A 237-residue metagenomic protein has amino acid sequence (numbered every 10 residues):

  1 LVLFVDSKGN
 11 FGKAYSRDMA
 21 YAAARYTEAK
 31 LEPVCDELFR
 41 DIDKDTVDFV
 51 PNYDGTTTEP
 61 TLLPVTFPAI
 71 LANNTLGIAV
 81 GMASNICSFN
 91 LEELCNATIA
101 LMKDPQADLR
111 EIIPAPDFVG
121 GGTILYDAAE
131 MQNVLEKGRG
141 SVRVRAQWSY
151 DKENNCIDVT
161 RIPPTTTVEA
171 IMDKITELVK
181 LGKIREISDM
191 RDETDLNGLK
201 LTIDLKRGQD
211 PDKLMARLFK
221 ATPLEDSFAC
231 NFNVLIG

Functional and structural regions predicted by a protein language model:
L1-G138, K200-T202: Catalytic phosphate-handling regions of large nucleic-acid enzymes and associated NTPases
L3-V5, D41, G138-G140, D151 (+2 more regions): A generic structural signal for short, solvent-exposed coil/turn residues that cap or connect secondary-structure
N10, D48, R143-R145, D158 (+1 more regions): Generic structural signal for residues positioned in beta-strands
K13, R17, R25, R40 (+8 more regions): Arginine residue identity/basic-tract feature
L63-P105, Q147-G237: Feature marking long nucleic-acid-engaging regions of large polymerase/nuclease enzymes
E111-E169, S188-R191: A glycine- and charged-residue-rich anion-binding loop/surface
